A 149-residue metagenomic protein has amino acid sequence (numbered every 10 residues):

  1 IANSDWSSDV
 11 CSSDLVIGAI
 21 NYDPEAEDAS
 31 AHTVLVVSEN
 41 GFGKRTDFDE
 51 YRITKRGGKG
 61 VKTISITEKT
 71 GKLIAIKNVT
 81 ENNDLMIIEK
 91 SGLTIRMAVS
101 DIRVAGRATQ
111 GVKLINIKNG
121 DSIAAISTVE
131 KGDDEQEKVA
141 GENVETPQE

Functional and structural regions predicted by a protein language model:
I1-V10: Single conserved hydrophobic/aromatic residue that forms the stacking wall/gate of nucleotide- or nucleobase-binding
S8, A19-I20, H32-Y51, K62-I64 (+4 more regions): A structural feature that tracks compact, well-ordered secondary-structure segments with a strong bias toward
S13-H32: Phosphate-interacting basic helix/loop segments used at nucleotide- and nucleic-acid interfaces
V16-I17, L73, I123: Conserved positions at the start
A26-D28, A124-E149: Acidic, low-complexity intrinsically disordered tails
R52-G58: A low-complexity, Ser/Thr/Gly/Pro-enriched, surface-exposed linker/loop concept that marks segments flanking
A98-S100, Q110, V139, V144: Gly/Ser/Thr/Ala-enriched C-terminal appendages of enzymes
